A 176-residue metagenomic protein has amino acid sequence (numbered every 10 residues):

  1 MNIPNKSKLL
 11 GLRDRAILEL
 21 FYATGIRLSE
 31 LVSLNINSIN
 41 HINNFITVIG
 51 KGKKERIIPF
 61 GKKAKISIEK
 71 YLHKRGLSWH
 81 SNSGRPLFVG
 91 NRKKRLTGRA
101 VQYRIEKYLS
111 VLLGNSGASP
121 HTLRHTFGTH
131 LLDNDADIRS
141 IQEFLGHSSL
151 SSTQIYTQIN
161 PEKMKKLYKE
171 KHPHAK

Functional and structural regions predicted by a protein language model:
M1-K176: Conserved catalytic core of the tyrosine transesterase superfamily
